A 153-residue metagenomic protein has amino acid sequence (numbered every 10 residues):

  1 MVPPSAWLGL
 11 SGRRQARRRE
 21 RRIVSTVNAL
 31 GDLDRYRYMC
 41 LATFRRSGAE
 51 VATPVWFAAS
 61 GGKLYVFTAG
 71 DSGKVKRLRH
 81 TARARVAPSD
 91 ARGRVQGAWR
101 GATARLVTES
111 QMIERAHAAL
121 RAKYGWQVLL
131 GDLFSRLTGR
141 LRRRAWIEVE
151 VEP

Functional and structural regions predicted by a protein language model:
M1-A6: Ser/Thr/Pro/Gly-rich low-complexity, intrinsically disordered segments
W7-E50, S60: Short, conserved active-site entrance elements at the starts or edges of catalytic domains
R17, D71-E152: Short, structured beta-strand-loop surface elements
S25-N28, V51-T53, D71-G73, L133-S135: A generic local structural motif
V27, D34, L64, A102-L106 (+1 more regions): Residues at structural and domain junctions
D32-D34, P54, A59, Q111 (+1 more regions): Solvent-exposed, well-ordered amphipathic alpha-helical segments that flank/support binding or catalytic loops
Y36-G70, A84-P88, G97-G101: Short beta-strand segments
